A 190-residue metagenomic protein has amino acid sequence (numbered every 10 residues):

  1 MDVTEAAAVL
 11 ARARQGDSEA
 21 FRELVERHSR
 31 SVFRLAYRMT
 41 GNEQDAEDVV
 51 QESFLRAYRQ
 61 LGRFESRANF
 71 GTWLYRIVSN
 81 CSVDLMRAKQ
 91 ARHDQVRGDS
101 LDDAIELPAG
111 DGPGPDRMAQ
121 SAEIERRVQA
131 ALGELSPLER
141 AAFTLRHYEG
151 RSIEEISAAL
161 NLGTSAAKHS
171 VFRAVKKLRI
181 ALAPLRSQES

Functional and structural regions predicted by a protein language model:
D2-A6, R92-M118: Internal acidic/polar
R12, H93-S100, I105-E106, E134 (+4 more regions): C-terminal edge and immediately downstream basic/flexible tail or linker adjoining helix-turn-helix-like DNA-binding
R14-E23, F33-E52, T164, S187-S190: Short, charged helix-capping/linker segments at alpha-helix termini
R14-Q15, G41, F54-N69, A88-Q90: Sigma70-family region 2
V25-E43, Q60, L132, A181-P184: Amphipathic, Lys/Arg- and hydrophobic-enriched alpha-helical face
R34, D48-L55, R59, A68-N80: Structural recognition of an alpha-helix C-terminal capping motif at a helix-to-coil junction
G62-S66, R76-R97, P113, S121 (+1 more regions): Arg/Lys-rich amphipathic alpha helix in sigma70-family domain 2
T72, S79, V83, R127-V128 (+4 more regions): DNA-recognition helix of helix-turn-helix
